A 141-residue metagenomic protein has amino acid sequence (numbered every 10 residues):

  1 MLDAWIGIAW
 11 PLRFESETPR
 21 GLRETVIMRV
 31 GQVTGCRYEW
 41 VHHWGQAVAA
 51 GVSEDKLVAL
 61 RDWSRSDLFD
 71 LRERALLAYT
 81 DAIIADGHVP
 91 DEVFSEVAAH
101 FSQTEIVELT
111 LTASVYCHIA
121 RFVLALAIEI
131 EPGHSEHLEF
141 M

Functional and structural regions predicted by a protein language model:
M1-M141: Hydrophobic alpha-helical segments
